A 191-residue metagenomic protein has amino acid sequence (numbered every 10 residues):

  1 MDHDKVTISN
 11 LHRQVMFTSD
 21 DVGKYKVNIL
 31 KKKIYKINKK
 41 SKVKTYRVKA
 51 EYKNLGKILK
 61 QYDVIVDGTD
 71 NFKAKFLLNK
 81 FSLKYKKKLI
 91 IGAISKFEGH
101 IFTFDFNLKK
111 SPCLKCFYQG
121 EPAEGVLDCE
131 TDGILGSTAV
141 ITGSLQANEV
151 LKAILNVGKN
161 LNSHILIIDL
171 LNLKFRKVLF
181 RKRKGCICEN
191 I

Functional and structural regions predicted by a protein language model:
M1-I191: Adenine nucleotide-associated cytosolic modules
